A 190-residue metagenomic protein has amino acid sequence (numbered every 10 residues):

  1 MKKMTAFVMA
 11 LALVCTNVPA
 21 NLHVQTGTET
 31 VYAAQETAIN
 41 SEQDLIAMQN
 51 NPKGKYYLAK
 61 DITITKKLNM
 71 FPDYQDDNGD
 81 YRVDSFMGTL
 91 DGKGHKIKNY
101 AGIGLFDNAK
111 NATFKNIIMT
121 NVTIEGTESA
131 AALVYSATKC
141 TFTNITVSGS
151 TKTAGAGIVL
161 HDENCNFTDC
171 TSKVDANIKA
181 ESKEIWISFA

Functional and structural regions predicted by a protein language model:
M1-A6: Positively charged n-region of N-terminal signal peptides that target proteins for export
M9, L13-N17: Hydrophobic core
H23, G27-A190: Surface-exposed repetitive/solenoidal architectures
